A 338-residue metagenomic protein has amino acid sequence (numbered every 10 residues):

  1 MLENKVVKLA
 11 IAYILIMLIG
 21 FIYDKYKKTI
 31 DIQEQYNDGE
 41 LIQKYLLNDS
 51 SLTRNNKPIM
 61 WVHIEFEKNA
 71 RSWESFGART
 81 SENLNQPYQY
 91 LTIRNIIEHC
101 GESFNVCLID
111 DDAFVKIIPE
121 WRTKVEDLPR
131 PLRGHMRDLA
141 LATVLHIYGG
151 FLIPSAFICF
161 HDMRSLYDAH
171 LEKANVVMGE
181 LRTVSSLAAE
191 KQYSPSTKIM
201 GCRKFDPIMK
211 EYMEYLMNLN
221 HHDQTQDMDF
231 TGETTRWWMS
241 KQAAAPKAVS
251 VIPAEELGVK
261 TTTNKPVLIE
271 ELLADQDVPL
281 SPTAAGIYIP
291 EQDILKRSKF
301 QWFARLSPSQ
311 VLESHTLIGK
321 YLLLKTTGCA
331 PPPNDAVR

Functional and structural regions predicted by a protein language model:
M1-R137, S155-R338: Glycosyltransferase-associated regions of secretory-pathway enzymes, highlighting luminal stem/catalytic domains
D138-G150: Small-residue hinge/turn detector
